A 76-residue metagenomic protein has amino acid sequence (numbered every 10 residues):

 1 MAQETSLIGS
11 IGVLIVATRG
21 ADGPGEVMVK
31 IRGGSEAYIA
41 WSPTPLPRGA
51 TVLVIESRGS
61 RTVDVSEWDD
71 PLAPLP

Functional and structural regions predicted by a protein language model:
A2-P76: Terminal membrane-proximal soluble interaction domains of membrane-associated proteins
